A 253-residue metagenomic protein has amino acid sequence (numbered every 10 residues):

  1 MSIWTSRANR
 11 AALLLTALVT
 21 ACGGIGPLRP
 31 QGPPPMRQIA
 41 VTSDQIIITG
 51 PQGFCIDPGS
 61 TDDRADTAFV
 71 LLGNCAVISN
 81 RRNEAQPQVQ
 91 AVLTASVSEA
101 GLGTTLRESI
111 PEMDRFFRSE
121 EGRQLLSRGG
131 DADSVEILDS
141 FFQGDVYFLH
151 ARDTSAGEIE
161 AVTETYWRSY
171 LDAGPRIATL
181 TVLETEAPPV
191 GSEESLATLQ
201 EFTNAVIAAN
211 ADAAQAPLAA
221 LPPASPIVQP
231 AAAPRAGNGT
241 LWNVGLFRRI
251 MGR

Functional and structural regions predicted by a protein language model:
M1-G24: Sec-dependent bacterial lipoprotein signal peptides
V19-I39: Bacterial Sec signal peptide processing site at the extreme N-terminus
Q31, N80, A208-R253: Compositionally biased, proline/threonine/alanine/serine-rich low-complexity intrinsically disordered stretches
A40-G73: Post-signal-peptide N-terminal segment of Sec-exported extracytoplasmic proteins
V41-S43, T49-P51, Q88-V92, G144 (+1 more regions): Extracytoplasmic
G50-Q52, S60-D62, V97-G101, A151-S155 (+1 more regions): A mature extracytoplasmic/lumenal domain signature
A68-A156, Y170, N238-T240, V244 (+1 more regions): Conserved polar/disulfide-associated segments of primarily extracytoplasmic proteins
D145-N210: Short, well-structured beta-strand
